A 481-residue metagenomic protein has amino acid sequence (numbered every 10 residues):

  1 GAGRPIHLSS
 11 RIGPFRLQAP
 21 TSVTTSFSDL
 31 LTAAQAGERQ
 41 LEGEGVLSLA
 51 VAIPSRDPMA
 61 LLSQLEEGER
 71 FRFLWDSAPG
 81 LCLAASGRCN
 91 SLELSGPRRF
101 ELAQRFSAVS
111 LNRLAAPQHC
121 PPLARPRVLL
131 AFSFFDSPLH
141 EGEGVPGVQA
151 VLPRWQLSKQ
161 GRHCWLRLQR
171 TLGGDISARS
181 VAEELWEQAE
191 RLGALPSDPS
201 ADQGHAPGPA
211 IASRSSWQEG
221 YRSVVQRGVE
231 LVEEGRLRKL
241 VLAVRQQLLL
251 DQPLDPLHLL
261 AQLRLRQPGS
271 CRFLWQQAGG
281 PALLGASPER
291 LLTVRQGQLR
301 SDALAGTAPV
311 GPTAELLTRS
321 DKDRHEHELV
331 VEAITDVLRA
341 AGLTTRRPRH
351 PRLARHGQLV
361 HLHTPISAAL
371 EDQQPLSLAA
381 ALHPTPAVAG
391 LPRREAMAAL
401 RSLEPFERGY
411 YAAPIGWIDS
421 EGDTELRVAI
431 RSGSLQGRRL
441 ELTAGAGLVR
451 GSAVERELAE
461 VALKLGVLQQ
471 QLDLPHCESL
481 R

Functional and structural regions predicted by a protein language model:
G1-Q18: N-terminal amphipathic/basic-hydrophobic helices that include classical n-h-c signal peptides and signal-anchor
F15, A19-F73, S77-F106, S180-Q226 (+6 more regions): Contiguous alpha-helical scaffold segments within structured protein domains that host functional hotspots
L74-V145: Glycine-rich, N-terminal phosphate-binding loop and its surrounding beta-alpha-beta segment
G144-L166, D423-Q436: Structural signature of FAD isoalloxazine-binding scaffolds in flavoprotein oxidoreductases
S158-H163, Q277-G280, S287-P288, T293-Q298 (+2 more regions): Short acidic-glycine loop/turn motifs at beta-strand connectors
V244, L249-L299: SIR2/sirtuin-family catalytic core signature
D372-R481: Conserved hydrophobic core element of enzyme catalytic domains
